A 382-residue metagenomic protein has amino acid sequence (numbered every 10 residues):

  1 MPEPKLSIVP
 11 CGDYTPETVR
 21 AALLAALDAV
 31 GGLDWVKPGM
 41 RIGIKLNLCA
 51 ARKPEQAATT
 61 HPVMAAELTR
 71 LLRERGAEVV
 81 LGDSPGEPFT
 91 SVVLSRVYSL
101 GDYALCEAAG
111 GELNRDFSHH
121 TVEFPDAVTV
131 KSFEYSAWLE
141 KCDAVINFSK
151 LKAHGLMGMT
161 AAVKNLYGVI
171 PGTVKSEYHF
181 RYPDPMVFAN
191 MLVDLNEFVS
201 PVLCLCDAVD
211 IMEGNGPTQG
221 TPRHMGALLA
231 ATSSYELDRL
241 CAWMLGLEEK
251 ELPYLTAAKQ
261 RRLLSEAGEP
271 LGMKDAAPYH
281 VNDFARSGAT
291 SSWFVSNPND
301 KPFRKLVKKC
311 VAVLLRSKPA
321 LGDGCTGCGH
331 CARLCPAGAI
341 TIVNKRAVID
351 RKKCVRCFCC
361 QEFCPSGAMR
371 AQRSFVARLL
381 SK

Functional and structural regions predicted by a protein language model:
M1-G322, T326, A332-P336, T341-R346 (+3 more regions): N-terminal and secondary-structure boundary signal
V355-R356: Extended, alpha-helix-rich binding/interface surfaces that flank or overlap catalytic cores and mediate recognition
